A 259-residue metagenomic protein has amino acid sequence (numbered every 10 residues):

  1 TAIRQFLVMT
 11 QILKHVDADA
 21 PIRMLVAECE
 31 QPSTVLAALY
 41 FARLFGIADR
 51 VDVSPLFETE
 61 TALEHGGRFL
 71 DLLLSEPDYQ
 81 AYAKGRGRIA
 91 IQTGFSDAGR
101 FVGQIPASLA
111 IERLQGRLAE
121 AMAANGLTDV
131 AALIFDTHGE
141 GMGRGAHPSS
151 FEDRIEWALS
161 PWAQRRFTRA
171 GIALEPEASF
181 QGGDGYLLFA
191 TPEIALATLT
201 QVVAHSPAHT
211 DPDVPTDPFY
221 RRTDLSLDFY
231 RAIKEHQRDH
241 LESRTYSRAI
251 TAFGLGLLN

Functional and structural regions predicted by a protein language model:
T1-A18, P32-A38, A62, Q80-A81 (+2 more regions): Acidic, glycine-enriched catalytic cores built around paired aspartates
V16-R23, I47-D52: Short, surface-exposed connector motifs at secondary-structure boundaries
E28-Q31, T59: Helix N-cap/beta->alpha junction signal
L39-A42, T59-Y79: Carboxylate/His-rich catalytic cores and anion/metal-binding grooves
L44-A48, N125-G126: Short helix-capping segments at alpha-helix termini
P55: Conserved, mostly hydrophobic/aromatic
K84-I91: Short coil-to-beta-strand
I91-A98: Short loop/turn segments at strand-loop or loop-helix junctions that form parts of catalytic or ligand-binding pockets
